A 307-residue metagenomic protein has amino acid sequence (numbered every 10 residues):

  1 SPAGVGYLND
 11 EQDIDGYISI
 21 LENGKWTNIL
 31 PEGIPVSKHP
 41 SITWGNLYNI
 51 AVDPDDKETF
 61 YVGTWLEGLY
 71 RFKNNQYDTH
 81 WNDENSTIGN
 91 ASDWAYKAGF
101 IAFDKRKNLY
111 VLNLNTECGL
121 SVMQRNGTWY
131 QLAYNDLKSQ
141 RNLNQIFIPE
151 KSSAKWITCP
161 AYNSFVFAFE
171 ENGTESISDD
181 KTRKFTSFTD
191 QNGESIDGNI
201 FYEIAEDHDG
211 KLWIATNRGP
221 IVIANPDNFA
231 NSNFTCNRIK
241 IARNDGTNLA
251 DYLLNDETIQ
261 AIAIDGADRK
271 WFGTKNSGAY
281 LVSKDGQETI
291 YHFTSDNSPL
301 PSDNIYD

Functional and structural regions predicted by a protein language model:
S1, E58-G63, Y70, N108-L112 (+3 more regions): Conserved beta-propeller blade signature
S1-G16, E67-Y70, T116-C118, S164-F167 (+2 more regions): Short, conserved, GDST-rich strand-edge loop motifs in beta-rich repeat architectures
P2, D13, L21-E22, T64-W65 (+5 more regions): Structural signature of WD-repeat beta-propellers
A3-V5, I34-K57, E84-R106, A133-K151 (+3 more regions): Short coil-to-beta transitions that initiate beta-strands within beta-rich domains
N9-E11, D15-L30, D78, S121 (+2 more regions): N-terminal sensory and localization modules of signal-transduction and trafficking proteins
D15, E22, K97-G99, F103 (+5 more regions): Core solenoid repeat modules with strong leucine/isoleucine-rich periodicity, prominently canonical LRR arrays but also
G24-T27, K73-T79, R125-W129, A168-D180 (+3 more regions): Short loop/turn segments immediately following beta-strands, especially the blade-tip and inter-blade linker loops
N115-E117, A168, I204, H208 (+6 more regions): Catalytic domains of carbohydrate-active enzymes that cleave complex glycans
